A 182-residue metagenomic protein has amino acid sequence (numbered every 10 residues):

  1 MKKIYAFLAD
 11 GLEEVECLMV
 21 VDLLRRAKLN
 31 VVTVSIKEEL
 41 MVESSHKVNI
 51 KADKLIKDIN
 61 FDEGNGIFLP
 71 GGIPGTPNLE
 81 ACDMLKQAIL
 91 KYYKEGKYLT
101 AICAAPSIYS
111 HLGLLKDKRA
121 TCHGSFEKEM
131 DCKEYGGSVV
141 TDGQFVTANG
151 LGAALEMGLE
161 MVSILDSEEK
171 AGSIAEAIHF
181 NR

Functional and structural regions predicted by a protein language model:
K3-A6, L12, A27-S35, K54-L55 (+1 more regions): Active-site-adjacent pocket-lining segments in enzyme domains
L12-E16, M41: Short N-terminal binding/cap micro-motifs at the start of the first secondary-structure element
V34-D53: N-terminal beta-loop-helix "entrance" segment that forms/cooperates in small-molecule cofactor or anionic ligand
